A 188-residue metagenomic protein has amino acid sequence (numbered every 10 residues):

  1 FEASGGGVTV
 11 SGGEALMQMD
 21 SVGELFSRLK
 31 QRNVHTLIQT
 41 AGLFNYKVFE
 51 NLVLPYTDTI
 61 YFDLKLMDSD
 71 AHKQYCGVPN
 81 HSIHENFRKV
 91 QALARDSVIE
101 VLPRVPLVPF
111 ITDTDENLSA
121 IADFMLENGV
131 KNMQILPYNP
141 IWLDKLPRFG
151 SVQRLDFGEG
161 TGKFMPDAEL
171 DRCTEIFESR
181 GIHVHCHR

Functional and structural regions predicted by a protein language model:
F1-I141, P147: Conserved AdoMet/S-adenosylmethionine-binding subsite of the radical SAM
S27, A92, E127, A168 (+1 more regions): Polar/charged alpha-helical tracts
D123, L146-I176: A structural motif corresponding to the C-terminal lobe/cap of the Radical SAM core domain
S179-R188: Radical SAM enzyme core and accessory elements
